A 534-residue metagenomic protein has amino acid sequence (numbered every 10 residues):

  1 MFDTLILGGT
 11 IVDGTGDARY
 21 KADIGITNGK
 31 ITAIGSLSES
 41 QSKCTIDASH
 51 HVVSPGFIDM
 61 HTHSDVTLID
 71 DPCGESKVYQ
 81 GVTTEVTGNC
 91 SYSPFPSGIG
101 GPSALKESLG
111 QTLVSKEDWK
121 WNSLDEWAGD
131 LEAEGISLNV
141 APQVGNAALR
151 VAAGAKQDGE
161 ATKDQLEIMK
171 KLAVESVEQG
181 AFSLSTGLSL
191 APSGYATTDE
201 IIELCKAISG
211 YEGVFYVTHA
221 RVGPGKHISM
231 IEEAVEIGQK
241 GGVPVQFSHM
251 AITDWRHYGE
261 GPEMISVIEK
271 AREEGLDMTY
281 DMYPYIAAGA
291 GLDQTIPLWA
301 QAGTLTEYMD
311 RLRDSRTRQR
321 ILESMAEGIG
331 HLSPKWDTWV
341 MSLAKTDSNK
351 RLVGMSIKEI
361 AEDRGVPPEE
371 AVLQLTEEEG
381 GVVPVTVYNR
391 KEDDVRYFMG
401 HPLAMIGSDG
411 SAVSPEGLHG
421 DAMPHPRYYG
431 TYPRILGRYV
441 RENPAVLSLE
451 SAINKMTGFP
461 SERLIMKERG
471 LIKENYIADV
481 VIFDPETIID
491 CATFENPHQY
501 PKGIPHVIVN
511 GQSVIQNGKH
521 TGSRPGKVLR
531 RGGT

Functional and structural regions predicted by a protein language model:
M1-G56, D71, D490-C491: Histidine-rich, glycine-flanked metal-binding segment
G9, G29, H50, H61 (+11 more regions): Divalent metal-coordination and catalytic microenvironments
V12-D23, V382-N389, V395, V446-I453 (+1 more regions): Acidic, glycine-enriched loop/beta-strand segments at the rims of small-molecule binding/catalytic pockets
S40, A48-E117: Metal-associated gating/positioning segment near the N- to mid-region
F95, T186-T198: Glycine-rich, proline-tolerant flexible connector loops at the mouths of alpha/beta enzymes
W127-L131, I136-A148, A152-K163, M169-F182 (+5 more regions): Active-site neighborhoods of metal-dependent hydrolases
I202-V214: Alpha-helix-loop-beta-strand connector modules within alpha/beta enzyme cores
Y308-D314, Y397-L403, S408-D409, V413-P415 (+1 more regions): C-terminal cap of metal-dependent C-N hydrolases
